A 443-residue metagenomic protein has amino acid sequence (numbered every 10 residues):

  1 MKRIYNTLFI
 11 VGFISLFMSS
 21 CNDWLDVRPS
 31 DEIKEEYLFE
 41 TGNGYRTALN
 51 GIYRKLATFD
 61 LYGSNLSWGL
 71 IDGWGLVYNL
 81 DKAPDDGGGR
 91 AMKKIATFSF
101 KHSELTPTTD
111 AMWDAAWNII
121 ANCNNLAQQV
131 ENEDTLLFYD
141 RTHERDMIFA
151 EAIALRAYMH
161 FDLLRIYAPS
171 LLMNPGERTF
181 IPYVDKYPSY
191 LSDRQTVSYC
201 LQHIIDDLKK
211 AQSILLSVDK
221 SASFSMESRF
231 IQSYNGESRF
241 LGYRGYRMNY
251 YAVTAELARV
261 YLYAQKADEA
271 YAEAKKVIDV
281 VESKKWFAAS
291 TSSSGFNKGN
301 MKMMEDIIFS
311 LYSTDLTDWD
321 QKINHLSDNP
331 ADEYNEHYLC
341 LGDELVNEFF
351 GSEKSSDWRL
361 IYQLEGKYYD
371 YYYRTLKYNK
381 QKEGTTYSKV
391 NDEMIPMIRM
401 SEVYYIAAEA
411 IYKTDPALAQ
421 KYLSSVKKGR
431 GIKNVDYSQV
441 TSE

Functional and structural regions predicted by a protein language model:
M1-D31: Bacterial Sec-dependent N-terminal signal peptides
C21-L76, A274, S313, N434-V435: Membrane-proximal, proline-rich intrinsically disordered regions
E36, G63-K82, P169-E177, I181 (+1 more regions): Short, surface-exposed recognition loops and adjoining beta-strand edges that mediate ligand/DNA contacts, enriched
G89-Y167, Y190-S198, S213-L215, Y387-I395 (+4 more regions): Conserved, well-structured interaction surfaces
P107-T108, S217, K275-L418, Y422 (+1 more regions): Elongated scaffold/linker segments in the mid-to-C-terminal portions of large proteins
I120-C123, L201, L208, A274 (+2 more regions): Inward-facing hydrophobic residues that define packing positions of alpha-helical scaffold repeats
L201, A267, P416-A417: TPR-repeat structural position
